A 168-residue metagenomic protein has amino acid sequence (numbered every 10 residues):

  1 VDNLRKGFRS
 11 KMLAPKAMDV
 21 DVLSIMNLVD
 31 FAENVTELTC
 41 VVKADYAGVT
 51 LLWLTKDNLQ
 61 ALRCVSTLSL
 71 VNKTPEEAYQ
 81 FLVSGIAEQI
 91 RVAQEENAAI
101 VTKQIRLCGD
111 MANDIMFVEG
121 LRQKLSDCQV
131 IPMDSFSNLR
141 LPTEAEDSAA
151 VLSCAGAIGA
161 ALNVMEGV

Functional and structural regions predicted by a protein language model:
V1-V168: Hydrophobic/aromatic-enriched cytosolic interaction surfaces used to assemble or bind macromolecules
